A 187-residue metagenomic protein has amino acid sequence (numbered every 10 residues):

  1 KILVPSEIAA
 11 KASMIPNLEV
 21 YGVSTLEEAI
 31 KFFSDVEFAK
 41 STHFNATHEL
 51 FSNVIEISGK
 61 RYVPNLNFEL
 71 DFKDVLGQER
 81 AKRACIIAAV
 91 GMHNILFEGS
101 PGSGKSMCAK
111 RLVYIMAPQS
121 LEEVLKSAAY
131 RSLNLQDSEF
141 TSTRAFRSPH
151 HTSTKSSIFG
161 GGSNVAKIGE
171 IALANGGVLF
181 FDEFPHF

Functional and structural regions predicted by a protein language model:
K1-L96, S100-M107: Peripheral, non-AAA+ core regions of ATP-driven protein-machinery
V23, F159, F181-D182: Hydrophobic residues in beta-strands of the RecA-like P-loop NTPase core, especially within AAA+ ATPase
K60-F68, V124-L125, A129, T143: AAA+ P-loop NTPase catalytic core
E69, K73, I115, F180: Long C-terminal interaction/binding lobes of large macromolecular proteins
I87-V90, I95-S138: Walker A/P-loop
E139-G160: Inter-Walker segment of RecA-like/P-loop motor cores
H150-T154, A166-F187: Conserved AAA+/SF3 P-loop NTPase catalytic/coupling segment centered on the Walker-B
